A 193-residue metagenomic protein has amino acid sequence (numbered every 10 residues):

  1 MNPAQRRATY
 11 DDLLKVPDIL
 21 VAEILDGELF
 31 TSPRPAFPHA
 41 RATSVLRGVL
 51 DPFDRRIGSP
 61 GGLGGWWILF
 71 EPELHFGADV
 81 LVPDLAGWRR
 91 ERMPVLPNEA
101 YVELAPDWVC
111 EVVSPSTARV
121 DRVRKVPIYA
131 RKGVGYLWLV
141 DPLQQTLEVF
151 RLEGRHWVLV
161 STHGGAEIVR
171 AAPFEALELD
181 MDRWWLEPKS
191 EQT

Functional and structural regions predicted by a protein language model:
M1-T193: Gly/Pro/Ser/Thr-rich low-complexity, intrinsically disordered segments predominantly at protein N-termini
